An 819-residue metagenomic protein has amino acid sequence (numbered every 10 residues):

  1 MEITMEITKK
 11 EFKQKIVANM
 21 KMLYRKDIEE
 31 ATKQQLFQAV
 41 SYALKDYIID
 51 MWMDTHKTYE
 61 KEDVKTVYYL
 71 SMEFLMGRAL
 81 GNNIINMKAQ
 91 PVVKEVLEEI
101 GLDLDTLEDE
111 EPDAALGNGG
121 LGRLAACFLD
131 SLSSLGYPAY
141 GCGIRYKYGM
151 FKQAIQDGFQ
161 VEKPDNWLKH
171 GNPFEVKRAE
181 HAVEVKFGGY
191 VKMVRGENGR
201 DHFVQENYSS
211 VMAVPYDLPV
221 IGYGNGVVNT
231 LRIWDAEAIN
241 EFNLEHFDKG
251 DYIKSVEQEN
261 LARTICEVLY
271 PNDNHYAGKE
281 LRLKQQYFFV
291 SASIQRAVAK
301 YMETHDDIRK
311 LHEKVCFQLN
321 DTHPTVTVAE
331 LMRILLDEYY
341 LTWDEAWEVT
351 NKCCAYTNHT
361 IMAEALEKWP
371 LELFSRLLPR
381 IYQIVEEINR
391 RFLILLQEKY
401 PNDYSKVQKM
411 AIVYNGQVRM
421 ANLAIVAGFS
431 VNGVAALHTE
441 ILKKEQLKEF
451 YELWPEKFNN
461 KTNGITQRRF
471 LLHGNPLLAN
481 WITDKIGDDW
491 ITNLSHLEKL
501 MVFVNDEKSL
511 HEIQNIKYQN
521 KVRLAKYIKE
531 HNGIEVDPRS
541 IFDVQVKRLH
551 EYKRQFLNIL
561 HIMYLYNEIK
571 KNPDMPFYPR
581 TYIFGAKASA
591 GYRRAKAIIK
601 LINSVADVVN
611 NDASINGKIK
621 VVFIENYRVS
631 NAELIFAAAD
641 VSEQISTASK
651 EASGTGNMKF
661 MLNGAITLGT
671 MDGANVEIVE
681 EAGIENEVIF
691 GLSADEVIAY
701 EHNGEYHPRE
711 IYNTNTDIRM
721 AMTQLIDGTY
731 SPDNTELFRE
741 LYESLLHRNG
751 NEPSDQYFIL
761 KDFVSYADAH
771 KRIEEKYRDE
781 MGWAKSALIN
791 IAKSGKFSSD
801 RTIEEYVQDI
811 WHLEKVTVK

Functional and structural regions predicted by a protein language model:
M1-K819: A conserved ligand/cofactor-binding region detector
